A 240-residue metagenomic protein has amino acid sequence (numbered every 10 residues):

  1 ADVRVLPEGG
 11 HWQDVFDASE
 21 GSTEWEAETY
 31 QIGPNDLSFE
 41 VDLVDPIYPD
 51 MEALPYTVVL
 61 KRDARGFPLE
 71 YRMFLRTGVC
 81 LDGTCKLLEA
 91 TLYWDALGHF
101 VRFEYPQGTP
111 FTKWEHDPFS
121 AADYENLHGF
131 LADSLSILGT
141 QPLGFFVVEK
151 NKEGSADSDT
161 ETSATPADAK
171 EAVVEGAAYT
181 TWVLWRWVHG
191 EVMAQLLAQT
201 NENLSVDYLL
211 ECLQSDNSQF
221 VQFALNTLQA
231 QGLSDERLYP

Functional and structural regions predicted by a protein language model:
V3-P240: Extended repeat-based scaffolds of very large eukaryotic assembly and lipid-transport proteins
